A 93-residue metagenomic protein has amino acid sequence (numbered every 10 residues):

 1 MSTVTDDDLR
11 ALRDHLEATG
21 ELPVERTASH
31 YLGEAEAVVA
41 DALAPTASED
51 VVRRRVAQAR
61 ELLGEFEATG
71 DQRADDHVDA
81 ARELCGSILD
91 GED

Functional and structural regions predicted by a protein language model:
M1-D93: Acidic, polar-rich N-terminal leader regions of halophilic archaeal proteins
